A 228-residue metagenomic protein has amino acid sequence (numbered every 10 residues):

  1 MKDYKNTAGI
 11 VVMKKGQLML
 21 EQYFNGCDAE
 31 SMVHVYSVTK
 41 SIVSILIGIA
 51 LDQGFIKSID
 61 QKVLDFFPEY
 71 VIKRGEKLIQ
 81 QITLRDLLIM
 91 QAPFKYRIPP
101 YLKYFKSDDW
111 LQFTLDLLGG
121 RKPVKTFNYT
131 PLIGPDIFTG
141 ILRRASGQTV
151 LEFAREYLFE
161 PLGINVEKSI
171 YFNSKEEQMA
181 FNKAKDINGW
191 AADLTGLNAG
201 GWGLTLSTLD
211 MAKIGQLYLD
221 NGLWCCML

Functional and structural regions predicted by a protein language model:
M1-C27: A short, well-structured edge-of-sheet supersecondary motif
G16, Y36-F55, L87, N128-L158 (+2 more regions): Alpha-helical scaffold elements that line and support the substrate/ligand-binding pocket of soluble hydrolases
Q17-M19, N25, F94-K95, P135 (+3 more regions): Solvent-exposed loop/turn segments at secondary-structure junctions within structured extracellular/periplasmic domains
A29-E30, Y96-K175, L197-W202: Catalytic-site signature segments of enzymes, centered on catalytic residues
A29-M32, T39, G48-T130: Active-site-proximal loop and beta-strand segments within enzyme catalytic domains
Q53-A92, R144-G201: Active-site helix/loop module of the DD-peptidase/beta-lactamase fold, centered on the serine-lysine SxxK catalytic
Q178, L204-T205, A212-K213: Long, repeat-rich segments with strong aromatic
L204, M227-L228: A penicillin-recognizing enzyme superfamily signal
